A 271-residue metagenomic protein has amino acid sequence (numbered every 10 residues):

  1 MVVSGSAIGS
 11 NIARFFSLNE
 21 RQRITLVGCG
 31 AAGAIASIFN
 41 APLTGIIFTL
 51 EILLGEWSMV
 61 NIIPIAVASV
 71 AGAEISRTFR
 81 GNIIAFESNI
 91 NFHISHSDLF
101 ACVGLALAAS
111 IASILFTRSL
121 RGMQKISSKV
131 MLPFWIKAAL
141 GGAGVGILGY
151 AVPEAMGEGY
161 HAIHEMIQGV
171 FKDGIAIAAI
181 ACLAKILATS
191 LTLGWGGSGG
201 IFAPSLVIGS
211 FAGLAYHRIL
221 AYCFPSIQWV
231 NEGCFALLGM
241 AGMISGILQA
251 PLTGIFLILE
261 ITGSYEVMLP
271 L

Functional and structural regions predicted by a protein language model:
M1-L271: Alpha-helical transmembrane segments and immediately membrane-proximal extracytoplasmic
